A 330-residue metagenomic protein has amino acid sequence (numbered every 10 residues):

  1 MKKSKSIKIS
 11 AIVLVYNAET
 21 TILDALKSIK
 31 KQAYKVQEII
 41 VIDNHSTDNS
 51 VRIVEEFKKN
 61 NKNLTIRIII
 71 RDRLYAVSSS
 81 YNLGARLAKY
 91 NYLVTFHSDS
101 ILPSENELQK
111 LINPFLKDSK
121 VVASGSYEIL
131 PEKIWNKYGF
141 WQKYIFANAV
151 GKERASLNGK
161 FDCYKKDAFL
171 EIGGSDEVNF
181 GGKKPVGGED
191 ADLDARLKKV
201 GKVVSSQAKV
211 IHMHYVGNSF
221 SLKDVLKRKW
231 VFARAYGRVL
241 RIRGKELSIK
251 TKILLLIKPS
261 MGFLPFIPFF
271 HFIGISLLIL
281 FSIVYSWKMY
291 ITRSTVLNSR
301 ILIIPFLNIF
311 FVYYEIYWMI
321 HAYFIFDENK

Functional and structural regions predicted by a protein language model:
M1-S28: N-proximal low-complexity "stem/linker" segments adjacent to membrane-targeting elements
K27-V36: Short, acidic, metal-binding catalytic loop of nucleotide-sugar glycosyltransferases
D43-R52, R73, S100-I101: A conserved acidic beta->alpha catalytic loop
R71-A88, K110: Glycine-rich, basic loop-to-helix element that forms the pyrophosphate-binding segment of sugar-nucleotide handling
N91-I101: Short beta-strand-to-loop acidic/aromatic patch adjacent to the donor-nucleotide binding site
E105-N136: Conserved donor NDP-sugar-binding/catalytic core segment of glycosyltransferases
D176-E177, G181-P185, A191-L247: Catalytic donor/gating beta->alpha subdomain of glycosyltransferases that bind UDP-sugars
K258-N329: Membrane-embedded multi-pass helical conduit in multi-pass membrane proteins, especially envelope-biosynthetic
